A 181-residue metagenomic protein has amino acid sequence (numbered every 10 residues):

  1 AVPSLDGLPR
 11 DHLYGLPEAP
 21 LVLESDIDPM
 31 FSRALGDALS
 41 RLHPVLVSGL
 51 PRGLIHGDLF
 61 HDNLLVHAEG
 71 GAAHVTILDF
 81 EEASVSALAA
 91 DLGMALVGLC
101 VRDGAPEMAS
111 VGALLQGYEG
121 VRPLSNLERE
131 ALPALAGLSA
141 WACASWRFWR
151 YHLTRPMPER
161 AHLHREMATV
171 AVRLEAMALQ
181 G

Functional and structural regions predicted by a protein language model:
A1-M30, L50-R52, A161: A cross-family kinase active-site recognition segment
L8-G15, D37, L135-L138: Short acidic/histidine-centered micro-motifs embedded in hydrophobic/aromatic stretches that mark compact functional
L21-V22, M30, C143-G181: ATP/Mg2+ or Mg2+-diphosphate-binding catalytic cores that bind nucleotide phosphates or diphosphates via glycine-rich
S32-L42: Mechanochemical coupling/switch segment within NTP-driven translocation systems
S40-A90: Active-site acidic catalytic loop and adjacent metal/ATP-binding pocket of ATP-dependent phosphoryl transfer enzymes
A89-P123, G137-R155: Active-site activation/catalytic loop segments of kinase-like enzymes and analogous catalytic loops in related
L124-A136: All-alpha amphipathic helical-bundle segments outside canonical DNA-binding/catalytic cores that form hydrophobic
